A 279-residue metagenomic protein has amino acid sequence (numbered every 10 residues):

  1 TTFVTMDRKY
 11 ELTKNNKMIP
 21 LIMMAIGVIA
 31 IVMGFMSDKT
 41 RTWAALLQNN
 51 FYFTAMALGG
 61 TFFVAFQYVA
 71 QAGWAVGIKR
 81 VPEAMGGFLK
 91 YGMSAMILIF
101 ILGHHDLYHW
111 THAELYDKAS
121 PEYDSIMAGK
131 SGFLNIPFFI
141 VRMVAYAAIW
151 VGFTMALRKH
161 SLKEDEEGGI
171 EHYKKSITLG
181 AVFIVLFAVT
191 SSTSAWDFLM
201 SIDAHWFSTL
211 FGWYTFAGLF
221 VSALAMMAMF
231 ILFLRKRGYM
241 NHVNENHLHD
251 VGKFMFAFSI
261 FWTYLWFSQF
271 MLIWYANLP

Functional and structural regions predicted by a protein language model:
T1-G59, I126, S131-L134: N-terminal regions that are enriched for targeting/export leaders and immediately downstream pro/stem segments
T2, Q71-W74, G238-Y239: Glycine-centered secondary-structure boundary/capping sites
K14-A30, K130-P279: Long, contiguous internal "core" modules enriched in hydrophobic/ aromatic residues
K39, D106, I260-W262: Acidic, low-complexity intrinsically disordered regions
W43-N50, I78-R80, D203-F216: Non-cytosolic membrane-interface motifs at loop->transmembrane helix junctions
N49, A65-Y68, W213, V251: A general structural-boundary detector
F53-E166, G180-F183: Transmembrane-helix bundle segments that line or gate the permeation/cavity pathway in multi-pass membrane proteins
